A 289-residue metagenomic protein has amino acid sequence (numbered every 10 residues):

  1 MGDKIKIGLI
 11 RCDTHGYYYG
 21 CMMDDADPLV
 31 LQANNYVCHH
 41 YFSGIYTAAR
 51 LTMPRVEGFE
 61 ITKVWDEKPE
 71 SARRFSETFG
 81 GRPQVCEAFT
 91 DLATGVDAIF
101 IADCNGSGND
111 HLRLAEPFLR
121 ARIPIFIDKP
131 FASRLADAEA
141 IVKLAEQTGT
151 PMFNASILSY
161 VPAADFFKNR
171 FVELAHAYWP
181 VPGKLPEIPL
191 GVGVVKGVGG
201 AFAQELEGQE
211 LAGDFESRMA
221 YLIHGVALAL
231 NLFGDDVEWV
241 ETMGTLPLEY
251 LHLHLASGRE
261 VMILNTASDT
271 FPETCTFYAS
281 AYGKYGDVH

Functional and structural regions predicted by a protein language model:
G2-A121, K143-Q147, G234-D235: N-terminal glycine-/serine-/threonine-rich beta1-alpha1-beta2 phosphate-ribose binding loop of Rossmann-like
D13-H15, S159-Y160, W179-G183, V195-G200 (+4 more regions): Glycine-rich beta-alpha junction loops
D13-Y17, L112, E139, V161 (+1 more regions): A structural signal for well-ordered alpha-helical segments within the folded catalytic domains of diverse enzymes
R122-P124, K129-P130: Short helix/strand-capping hinge loops at secondary-structure junctions that flank key functional elements
A132-L211, F215: A contiguous active-site-proximal alpha/beta segment in oxidoreductase catalytic domains
E210-H289: Contiguous beta-strand/loop segments that form the cofactor/metal-binding neighborhood of enzyme cores
